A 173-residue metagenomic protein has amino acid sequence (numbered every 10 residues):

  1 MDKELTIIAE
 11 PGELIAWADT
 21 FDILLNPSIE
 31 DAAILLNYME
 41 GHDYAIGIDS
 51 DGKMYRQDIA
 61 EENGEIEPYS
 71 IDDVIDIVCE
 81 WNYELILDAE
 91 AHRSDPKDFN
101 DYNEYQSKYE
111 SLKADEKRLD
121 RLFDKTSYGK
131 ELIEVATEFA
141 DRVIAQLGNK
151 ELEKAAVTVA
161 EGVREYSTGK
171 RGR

Functional and structural regions predicted by a protein language model:
M1-D22: Short, extreme N-terminal segment that most often corresponds to the first beta-strand
I8, A16, D72-I75, C79 (+4 more regions): N-terminal non-cleavable signal-anchor helices
A18-T137: Acidic, low-complexity, intrinsically disordered interaction modules
N82, A89, L119, A136 (+5 more regions): Generic L/I/V-rich hydrophobic alpha-helical segments across diverse proteins
S94-Y102, V143-E153: Charged, low-complexity interaction regions
T168-R173: Non-Sec secretion/translocation targeting segments of pathogen effectors
